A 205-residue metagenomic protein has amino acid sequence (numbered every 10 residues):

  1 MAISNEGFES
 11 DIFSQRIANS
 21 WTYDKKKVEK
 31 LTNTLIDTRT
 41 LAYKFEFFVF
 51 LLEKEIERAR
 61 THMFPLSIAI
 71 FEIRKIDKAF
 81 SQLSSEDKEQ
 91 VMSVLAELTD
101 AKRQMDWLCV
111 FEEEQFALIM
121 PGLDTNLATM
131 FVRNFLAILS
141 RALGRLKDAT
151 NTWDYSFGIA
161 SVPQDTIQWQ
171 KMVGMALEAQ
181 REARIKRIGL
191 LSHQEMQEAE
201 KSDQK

Functional and structural regions predicted by a protein language model:
A2-I56, K102, W107: Signal-transducing coiled-coil linker helices
T32-D37, F71-E86, M120: Active-site loop/short helix in cyclic nucleotide turnover domains
L51-Q82: Active-site-proximal structural segments of metal-dependent nucleotidyl cyclase/transferase enzymes
T61, V94-T125, G144: Conserved helix-loop-beta segment at the catalytic/binding core of cyclic-nucleotide signaling proteins
A79-V91, L118-F135: Short helix/loop segment flanking the catalytic signature motif in cyclic-nucleotide metabolism enzymes
S93-T99, T129-R145, M175-L177: Alpha-helical scaffold within the catalytic cores of cyclic-nucleotide enzymes
V110-P121, K147-A179, S192-E195: A short glycine-enriched loop-to-beta-strand structural element that forms part of the catalytic core of nucleotide
L143, G174-Q204: Catalytic/regulatory signature loops of cyclic-dinucleotide turnover enzymes and related class III nucleotidyl cyclases
